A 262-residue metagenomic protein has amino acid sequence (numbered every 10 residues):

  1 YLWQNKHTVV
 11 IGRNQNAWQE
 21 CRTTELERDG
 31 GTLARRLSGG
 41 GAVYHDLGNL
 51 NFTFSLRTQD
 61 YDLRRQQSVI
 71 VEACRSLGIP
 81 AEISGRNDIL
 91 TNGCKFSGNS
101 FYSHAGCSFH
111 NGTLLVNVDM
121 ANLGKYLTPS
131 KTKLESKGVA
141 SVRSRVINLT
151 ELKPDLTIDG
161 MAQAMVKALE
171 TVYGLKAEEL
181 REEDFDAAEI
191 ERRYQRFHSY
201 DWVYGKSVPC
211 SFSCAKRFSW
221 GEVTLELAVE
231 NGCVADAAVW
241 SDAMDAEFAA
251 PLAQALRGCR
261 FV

Functional and structural regions predicted by a protein language model:
Y1-Y61: N-terminal lobe of the biotin/lipoate ligase/transferase fold
R36-N51, I89-N92, S100-F109: FAD-binding core of FAD-dependent oxidoreductases, characterized by glycine-rich FAD pyrophosphate-binding loops
N49-N87: Contiguous, small/hydrophobic- and glycine-enriched helical/loop subdomains that border and often "cap" functional
I79-N92, A177-D186: Short, surface-exposed recognition loops or helix-turn segments adjacent to catalytic cores
S97, A105-K206, E247-V262: Long, positively charged amphipathic alpha-helical accessory segments at protein N-termini or as interdomain linkers
R192-W240: Internal helical hairpin/lid segments
V234-A249, A253-Q254: A C-terminal functional module that forms or caps the active site or interfaces directly with catalytic machinery
